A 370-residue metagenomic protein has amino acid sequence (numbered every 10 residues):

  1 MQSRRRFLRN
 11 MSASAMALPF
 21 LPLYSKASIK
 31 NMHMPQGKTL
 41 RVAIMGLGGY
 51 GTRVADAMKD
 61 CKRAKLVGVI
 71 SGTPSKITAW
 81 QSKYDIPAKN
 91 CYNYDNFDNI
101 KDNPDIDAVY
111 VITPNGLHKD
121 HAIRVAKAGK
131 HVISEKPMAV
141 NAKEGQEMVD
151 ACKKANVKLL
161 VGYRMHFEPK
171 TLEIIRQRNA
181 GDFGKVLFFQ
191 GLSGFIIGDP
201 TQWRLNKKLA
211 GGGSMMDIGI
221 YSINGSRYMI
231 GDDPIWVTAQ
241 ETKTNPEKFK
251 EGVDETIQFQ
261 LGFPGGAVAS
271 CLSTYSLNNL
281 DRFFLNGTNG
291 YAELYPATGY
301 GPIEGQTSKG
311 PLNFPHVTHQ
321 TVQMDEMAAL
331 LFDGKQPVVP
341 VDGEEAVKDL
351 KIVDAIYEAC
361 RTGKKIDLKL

Functional and structural regions predicted by a protein language model:
M1-L8: Twin-arginine (Tat) signal peptide motif
L8-Q36, A108-Y110, A329-L370: C-terminal helix-rich "cap/oligomerization" subdomain common to oxidoreductases
M11-D85: N-terminal Rossmann-like dinucleotide-binding module
Q36, N224-Y300, M324-Q336, I356: Contiguous beta-strand/loop segments that form the cofactor/metal-binding neighborhood of enzyme cores
I44, S134, L159-V161, C271 (+1 more regions): Hydrophobic residues in well-ordered beta-strands that form the structural core
Y50, M165-K250, G363: Predominantly a Rossmann-like dinucleotide-binding segment in NAD(P)-dependent oxidoreductases
K89-A151: Beta-loop-alpha module in the N-terminal Rossmann-like domain of NAD(P)-dependent dehydrogenases, especially those
E147-R164, G184-L187: Rossmann-fold dehydrogenase core element
